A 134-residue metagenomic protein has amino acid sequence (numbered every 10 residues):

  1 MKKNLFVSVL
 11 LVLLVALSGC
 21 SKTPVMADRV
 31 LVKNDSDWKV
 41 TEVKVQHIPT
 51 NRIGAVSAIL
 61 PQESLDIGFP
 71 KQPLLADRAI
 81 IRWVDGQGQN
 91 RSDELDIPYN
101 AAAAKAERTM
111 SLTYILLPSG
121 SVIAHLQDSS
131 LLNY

Functional and structural regions predicted by a protein language model:
M1-V9: Bacterial N-terminal signal peptides that target proteins for export
V15-G19: C-terminal motif of bacterial Sec signal peptides marking the signal peptidase cleavage site
C20-W38, Q46-P49, V56-S57, L65-I67 (+1 more regions): Intrinsically disordered, low-complexity segments enriched in small/polar residues
I67-D77: Short Pro-Gly-centered beta-turn/loop motif in secreted/extracellular proteins
D77-D85: Short, aromatic- and glycine-rich surface loops/edge beta-strands on solvent-exposed regions
